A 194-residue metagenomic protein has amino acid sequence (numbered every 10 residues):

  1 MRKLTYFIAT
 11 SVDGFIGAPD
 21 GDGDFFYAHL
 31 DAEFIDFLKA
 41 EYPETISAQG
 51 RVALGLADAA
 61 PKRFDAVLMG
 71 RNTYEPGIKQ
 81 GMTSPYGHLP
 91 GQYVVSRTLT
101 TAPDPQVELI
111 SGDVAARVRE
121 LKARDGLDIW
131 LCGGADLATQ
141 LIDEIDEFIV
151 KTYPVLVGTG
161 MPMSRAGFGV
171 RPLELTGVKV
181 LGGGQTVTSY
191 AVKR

Functional and structural regions predicted by a protein language model:
M1-R194: Enzymes that bind and transform nitrogen-containing heteroaromatic metabolites
